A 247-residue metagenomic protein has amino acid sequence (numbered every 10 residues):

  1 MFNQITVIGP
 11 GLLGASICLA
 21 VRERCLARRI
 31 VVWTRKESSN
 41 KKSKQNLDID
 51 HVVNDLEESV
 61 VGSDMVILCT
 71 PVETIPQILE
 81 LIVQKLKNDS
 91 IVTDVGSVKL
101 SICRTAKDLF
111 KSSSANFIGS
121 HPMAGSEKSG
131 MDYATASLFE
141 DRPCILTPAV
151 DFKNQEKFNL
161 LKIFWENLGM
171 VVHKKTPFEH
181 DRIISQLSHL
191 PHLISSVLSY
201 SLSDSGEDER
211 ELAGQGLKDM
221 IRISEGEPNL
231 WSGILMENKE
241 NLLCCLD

Functional and structural regions predicted by a protein language model:
M1-V60: NAD(P)+-binding Rossmann beta1-loop-alpha1 motif at the extreme N-terminus of oxidoreductases
S63: An anion/phosphate-binding loop that grips the pyrophosphate of nucleotide cofactors and donors
V66-I67, T93: N-terminal Rossmann-like NAD(P) cofactor-binding module of classical short-chain dehydrogenase/reductase
C69-P71, G96, P148: Glycine-rich, N-terminal phosphate-binding loop of Rossmann-like dinucleotide-binding domains
I78-D132: Rossmann-like NAD(P)(H) cofactor-binding subdomain of soluble oxidoreductases
L138-I223: Internal alpha-helical scaffold of NAD(P)-dependent oxidoreductase catalytic cores
D208-D247: Interdomain hinge/lid region at the active-site interface of Rossmann-like NAD(P)-dependent oxidoreductases
